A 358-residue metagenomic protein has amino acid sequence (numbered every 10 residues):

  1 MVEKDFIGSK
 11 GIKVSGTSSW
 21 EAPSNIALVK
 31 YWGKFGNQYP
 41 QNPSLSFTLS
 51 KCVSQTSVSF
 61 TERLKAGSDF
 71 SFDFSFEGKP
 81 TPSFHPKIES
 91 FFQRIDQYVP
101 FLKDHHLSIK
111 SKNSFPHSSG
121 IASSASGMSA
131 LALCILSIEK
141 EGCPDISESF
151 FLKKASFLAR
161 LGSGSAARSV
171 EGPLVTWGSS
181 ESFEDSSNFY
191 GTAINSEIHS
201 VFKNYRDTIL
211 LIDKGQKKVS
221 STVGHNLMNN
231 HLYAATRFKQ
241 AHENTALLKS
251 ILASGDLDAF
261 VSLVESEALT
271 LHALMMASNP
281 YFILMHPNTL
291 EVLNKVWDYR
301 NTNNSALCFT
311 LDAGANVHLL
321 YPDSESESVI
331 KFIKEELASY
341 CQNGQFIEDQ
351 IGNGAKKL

Functional and structural regions predicted by a protein language model:
M1-S119, L133-S149, F332, I347-L358: ATP-binding N-lobe of GHMP and related small-molecule kinases
S24, G127-L131, Q240, N244 (+2 more regions): Catalytic-loop motifs flanking and including active-site residues across diverse enzymes
T48, L211-D213, T310-D312: Short beta-strand segments
T61-L64, S305-L311: Short, flexible, solvent-exposed loop/turn segments with mixed acidic/basic and small polar residues
H106, T310-A315: Short Gly/Ser/Thr- and Asp/Glu-enriched loop/turn motifs at secondary-structure junctions
I109, H117-S169, P173-T176: Long, hydrophobic, well-ordered secondary-structure blocks that form the structural core and pocket-lining surfaces
S147-N301, S305-L307, S324-E335, Y340 (+1 more regions): ATP-dependent small-molecule kinase catalytic core of the GHMP/sugar-kinase superfamily and closely related
H318-P322: Short hydrophobic/aromatic beta-strand micro-patches that form the beta-sheet surface supporting nucleotide- or nucleic
